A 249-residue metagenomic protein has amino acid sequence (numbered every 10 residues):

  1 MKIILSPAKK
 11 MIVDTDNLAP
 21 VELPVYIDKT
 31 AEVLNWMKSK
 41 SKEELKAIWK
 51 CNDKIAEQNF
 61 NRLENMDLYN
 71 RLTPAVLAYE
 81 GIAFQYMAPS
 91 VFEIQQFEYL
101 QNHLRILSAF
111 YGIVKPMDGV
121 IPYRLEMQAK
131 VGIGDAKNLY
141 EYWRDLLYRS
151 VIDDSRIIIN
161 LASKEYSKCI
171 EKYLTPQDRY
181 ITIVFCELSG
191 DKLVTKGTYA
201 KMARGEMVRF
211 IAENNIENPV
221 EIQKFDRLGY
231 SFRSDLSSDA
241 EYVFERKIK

Functional and structural regions predicted by a protein language model:
K2-S6, I157-N160: Short hydrophobic beta-strand segments
I4-V91: Active-site helix-to-loop segments that bind/position phosphate- or nucleotide-bearing substrates and donors across
A88-D239, V243-K249: Internal, well-folded beta-alpha domain core
